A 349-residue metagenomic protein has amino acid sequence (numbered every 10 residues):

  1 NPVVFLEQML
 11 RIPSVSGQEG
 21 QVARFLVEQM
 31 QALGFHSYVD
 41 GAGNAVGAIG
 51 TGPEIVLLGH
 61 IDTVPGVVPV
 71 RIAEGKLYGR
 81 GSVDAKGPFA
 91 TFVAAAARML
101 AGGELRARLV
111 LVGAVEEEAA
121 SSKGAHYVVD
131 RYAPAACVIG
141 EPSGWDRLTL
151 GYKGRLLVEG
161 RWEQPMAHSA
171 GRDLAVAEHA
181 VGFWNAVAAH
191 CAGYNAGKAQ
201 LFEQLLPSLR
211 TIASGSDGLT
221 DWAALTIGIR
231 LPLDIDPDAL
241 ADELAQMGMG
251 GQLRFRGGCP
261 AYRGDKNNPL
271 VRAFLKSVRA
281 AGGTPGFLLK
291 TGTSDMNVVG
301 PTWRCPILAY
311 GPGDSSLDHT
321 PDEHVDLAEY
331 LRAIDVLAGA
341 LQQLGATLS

Functional and structural regions predicted by a protein language model:
N1-S82, R304: Acidic/His- and Gly-rich active-site-bordering loop/insert found across diverse amide/peptide-bond hydrolases
L26, F89-M99, V128, A180-W184 (+2 more regions): Buried hydrophobic packing segments
Y38, P142, L150, L156-S349: Metal-dependent amide/peptide-bond hydrolase catalytic core, centered on the "pita-bread" metallohydrolase fold
E54-V56, L77, A135-I139, L157-E159 (+1 more regions): Short glycine-aspartate micro-motif
L58-H60, V112-A114, V138-E141, R161-E163 (+1 more regions): Short beta-strand segments
A73, Y132-A133, M249, W303: Short, structured coil segments at secondary-structure junctions
L77-A85, G286-G292: Active-site nucleophile and cofactor-binding loops and adjacent substrate-binding regions of central metabolic enzymes
A90-K153, S349: Acidic/histidine-rich catalytic neighborhood of metal-dependent amide-processing enzymes
